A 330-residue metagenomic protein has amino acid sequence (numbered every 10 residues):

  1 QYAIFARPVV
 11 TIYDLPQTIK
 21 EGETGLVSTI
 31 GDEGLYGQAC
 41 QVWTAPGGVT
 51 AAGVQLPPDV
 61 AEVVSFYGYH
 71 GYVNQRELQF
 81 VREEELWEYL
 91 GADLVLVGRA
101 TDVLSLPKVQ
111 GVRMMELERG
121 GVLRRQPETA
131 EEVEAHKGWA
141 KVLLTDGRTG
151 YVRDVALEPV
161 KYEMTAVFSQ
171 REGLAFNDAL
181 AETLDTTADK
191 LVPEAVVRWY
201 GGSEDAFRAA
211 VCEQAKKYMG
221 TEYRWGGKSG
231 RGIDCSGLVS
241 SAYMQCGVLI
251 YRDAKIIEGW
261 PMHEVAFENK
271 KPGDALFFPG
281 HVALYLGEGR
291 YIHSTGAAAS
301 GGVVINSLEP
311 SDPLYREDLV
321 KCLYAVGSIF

Functional and structural regions predicted by a protein language model:
Q1-V10, Q17-G25, Y36-Q41, P46-T50 (+4 more regions): Boundary regions of SH3-family modules and the immediately adjacent low-complexity/disordered segments in eukaryotic
S28, G34, L117, N269-K270 (+1 more regions): Short, well-ordered loop/turn sites that connect or cap secondary structure elements
I30, V112-R113, A266: Short, conserved secondary-structure segments in the cores of folded domains
Q38, G121, G273-D274: Structural motif
V197-G202, E222-S229: Second-shell loop/turn segments in exported
V211, A215, G227-C246: Active-site nucleophilic cysteine motif
V248-S311: ...with weaker cross-activation on analogous glycine-rich loops/strands in unrelated enzymes
P310-F330: Low-complexity, Gly/Ser/Thr/Pro-rich intrinsically disordered linker/tail segments
